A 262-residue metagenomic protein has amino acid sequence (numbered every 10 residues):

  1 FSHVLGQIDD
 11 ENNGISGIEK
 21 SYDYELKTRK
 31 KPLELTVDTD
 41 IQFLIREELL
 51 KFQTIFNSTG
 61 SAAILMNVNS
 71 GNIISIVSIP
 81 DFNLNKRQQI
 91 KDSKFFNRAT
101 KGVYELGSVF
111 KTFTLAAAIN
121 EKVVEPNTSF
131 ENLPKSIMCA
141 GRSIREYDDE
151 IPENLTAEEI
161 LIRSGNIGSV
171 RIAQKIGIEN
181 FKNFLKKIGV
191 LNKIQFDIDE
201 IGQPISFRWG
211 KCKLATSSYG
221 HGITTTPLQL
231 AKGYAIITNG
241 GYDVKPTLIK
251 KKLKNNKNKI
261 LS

Functional and structural regions predicted by a protein language model:
F1-H3, R29-L33, T59-A62, P126 (+1 more regions): Envelope-exposed proteins and targeting segments
F1-K31, L35: Small/polar-residue-rich segments within soluble enzyme cores
I8-D10, T39, D81: Non-catalytic surface loops within mature trypsin-like serine protease
N12-N13, N57-S58, E105-G107: Short N-terminal helix-initiation segments at or just after the protein's N-terminus
E25-S61: Conserved, well-ordered alpha-helix/loop/beta-strand core segments that scaffold catalytic motifs
A63, N67-S108, F113-S262: Beta-lactam-recognizing serine transpeptidase/beta-lactamase-like catalytic domain environment
